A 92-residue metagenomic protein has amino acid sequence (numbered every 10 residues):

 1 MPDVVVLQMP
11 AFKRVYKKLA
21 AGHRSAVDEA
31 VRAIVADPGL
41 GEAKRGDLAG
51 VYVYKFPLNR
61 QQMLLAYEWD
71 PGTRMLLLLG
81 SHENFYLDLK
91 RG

Functional and structural regions predicted by a protein language model:
M1, G39, A43, G80: Residue-level signal for pocket-adjacent positions within structured domains
M1-A30: Arg/Lys-rich, positively charged N-terminal/basic patches that mediate binding to nucleic acids
P2-V5, F56-L64, E68-G92: Enriched for short, Lys/Arg-rich terminal
A30-A33, H82: Conserved short hydrophobic interaction patches
R32-N59: A short, surface-exposed loop/turn module that caps and links secondary-structure elements
